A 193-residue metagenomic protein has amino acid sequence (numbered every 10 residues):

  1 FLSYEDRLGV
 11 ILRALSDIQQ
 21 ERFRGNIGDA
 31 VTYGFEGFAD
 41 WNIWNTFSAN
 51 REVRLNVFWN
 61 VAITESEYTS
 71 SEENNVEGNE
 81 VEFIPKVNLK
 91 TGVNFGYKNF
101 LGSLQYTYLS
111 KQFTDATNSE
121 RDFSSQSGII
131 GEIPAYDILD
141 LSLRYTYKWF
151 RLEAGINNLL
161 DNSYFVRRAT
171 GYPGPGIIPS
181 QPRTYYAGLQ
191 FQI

Functional and structural regions predicted by a protein language model:
F1-R7, E21-N118, G188-Q190: Gram-negative outer-membrane beta-barrel transporters
D6-R7, L55, Y108-D122, R144-I193: C-terminal beta-signal and adjacent terminal beta-strands/loops of Gram-negative outer-membrane beta-barrel proteins
V10-R13, D29, F83-K86, L152 (+2 more regions): Generic structural "secondary-structure junction" signal
L12-E21, Y68-N74, N118-S124, Y164-T170: Flexible, solvent-exposed coil segments and beta strand-coil junctions, predominantly the extracellular/periplasmic
Q19, V31, R51-V53, P85 (+3 more regions): Residue-level preference for beta-strand/loop junctions
R24, N79, G128-I130, G174-G176: Short, P/G- and charge-enriched loop/turn segments at secondary-structure junctions
G92-F95, S142-Y147: Alpha-helix C-terminal capping segments
Q126-I133, L139-S142: Short, glycine/charged-rich beta-strand-loop motifs at protein surfaces that mediate ligand recognition and catalysis
